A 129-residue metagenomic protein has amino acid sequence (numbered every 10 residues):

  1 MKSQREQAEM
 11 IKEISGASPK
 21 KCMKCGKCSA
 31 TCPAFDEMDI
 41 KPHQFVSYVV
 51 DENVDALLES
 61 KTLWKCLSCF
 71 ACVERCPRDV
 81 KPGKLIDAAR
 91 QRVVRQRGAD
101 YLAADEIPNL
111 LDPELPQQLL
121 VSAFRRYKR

Functional and structural regions predicted by a protein language model:
M1-I14, E37-L63, P82-D112: Ferredoxin-type iron-sulfur electron-transfer modules in oxidoreductases and energy-metabolism complexes
S18-F35, S60-V80: Cysteine-centered iron-sulfur cluster-binding motifs in ferredoxin-type domains/subunits of redox enzymes
V73-V93, N109-R129: Short flanking/linker segments adjacent to small metal-binding domains or redox-active Cys/His motifs
